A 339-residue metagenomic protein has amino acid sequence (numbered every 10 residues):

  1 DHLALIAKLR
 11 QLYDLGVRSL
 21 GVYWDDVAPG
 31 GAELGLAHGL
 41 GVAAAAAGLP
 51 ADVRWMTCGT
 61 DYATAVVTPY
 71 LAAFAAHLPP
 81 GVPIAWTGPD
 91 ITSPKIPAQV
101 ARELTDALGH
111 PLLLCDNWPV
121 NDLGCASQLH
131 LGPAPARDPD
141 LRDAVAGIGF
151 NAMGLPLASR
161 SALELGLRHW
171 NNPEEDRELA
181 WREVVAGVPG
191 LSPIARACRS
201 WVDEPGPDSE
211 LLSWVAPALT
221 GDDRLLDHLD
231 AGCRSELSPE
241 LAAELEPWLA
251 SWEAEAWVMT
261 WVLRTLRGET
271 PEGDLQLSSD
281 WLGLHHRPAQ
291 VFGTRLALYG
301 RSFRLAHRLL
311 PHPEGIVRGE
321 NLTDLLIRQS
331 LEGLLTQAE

Functional and structural regions predicted by a protein language model:
D1-A7: Glycine-rich anion/phosphate-binding loops
K8, D14, R18, V27-D176: Catalytic-core regions of glycoside hydrolase
E175-E339: C-terminal functional modules
